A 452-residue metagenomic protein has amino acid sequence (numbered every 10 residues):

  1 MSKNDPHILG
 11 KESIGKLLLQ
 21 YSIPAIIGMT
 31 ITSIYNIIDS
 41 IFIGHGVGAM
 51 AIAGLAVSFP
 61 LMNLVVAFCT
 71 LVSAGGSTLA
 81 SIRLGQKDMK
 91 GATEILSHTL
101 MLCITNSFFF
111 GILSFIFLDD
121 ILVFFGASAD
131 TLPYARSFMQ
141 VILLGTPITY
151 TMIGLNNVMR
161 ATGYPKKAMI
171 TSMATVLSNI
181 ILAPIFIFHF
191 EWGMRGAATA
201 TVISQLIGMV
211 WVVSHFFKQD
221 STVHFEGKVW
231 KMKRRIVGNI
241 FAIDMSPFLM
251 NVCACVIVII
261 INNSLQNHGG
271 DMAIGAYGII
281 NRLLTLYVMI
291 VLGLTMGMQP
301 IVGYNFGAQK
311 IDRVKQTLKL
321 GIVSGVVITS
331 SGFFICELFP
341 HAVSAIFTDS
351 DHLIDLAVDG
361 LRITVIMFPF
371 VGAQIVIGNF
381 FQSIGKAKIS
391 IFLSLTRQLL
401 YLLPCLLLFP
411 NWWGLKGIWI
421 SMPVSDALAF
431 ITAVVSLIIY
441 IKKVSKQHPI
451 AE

Functional and structural regions predicted by a protein language model:
M1-S22, A80-P147, H189-D244, V302-M367 (+1 more regions): Short alpha-helical transmembrane segments in multi-pass integral membrane proteins
L9-V47, P60-G75, L79, I104-G111 (+5 more regions): N-terminal transmembrane alpha-helices
Q20-D39, V141, T175, S204-G208 (+4 more regions): Transmembrane helical elements of multi-pass membrane transporters/channels
I27, I31, Y35, V65 (+14 more regions): Residue-level hotspots within pore-lining transmembrane alpha-helices of multi-pass secondary transporters
I34-I52, L122-A129, I185-E191, C255-R282 (+4 more regions): Helix-terminus/linker motif at the lipid-water interface of multi-pass membrane proteins
I52-I112, T149-A168, Y277-F334, L338-P340 (+1 more regions): Small-residue-rich hydrophobic transmembrane alpha-helices
L64-A67, N179-A183, M209-V213, T285-M289 (+4 more regions): Hydrophobic transmembrane alpha-helices of multi-pass small-molecule transporters
S73, V141-R160, T171-N179, A197-V210 (+4 more regions): Short runs within selected transmembrane alpha-helices of multi-pass transporters and secretion channels
